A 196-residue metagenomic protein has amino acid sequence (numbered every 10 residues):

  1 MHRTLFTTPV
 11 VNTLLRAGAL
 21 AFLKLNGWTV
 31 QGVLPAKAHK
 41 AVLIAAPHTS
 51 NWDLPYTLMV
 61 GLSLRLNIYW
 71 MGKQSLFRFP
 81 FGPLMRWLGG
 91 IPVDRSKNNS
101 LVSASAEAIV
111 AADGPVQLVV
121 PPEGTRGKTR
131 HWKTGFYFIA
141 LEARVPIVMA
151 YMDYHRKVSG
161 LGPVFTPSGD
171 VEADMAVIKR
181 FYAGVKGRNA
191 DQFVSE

Functional and structural regions predicted by a protein language model:
M1-V30: Extreme N-terminal tail/first-helix region
L25, T29-G184, N189, E196: Soluble catalytic domains of membrane acyltransferases
